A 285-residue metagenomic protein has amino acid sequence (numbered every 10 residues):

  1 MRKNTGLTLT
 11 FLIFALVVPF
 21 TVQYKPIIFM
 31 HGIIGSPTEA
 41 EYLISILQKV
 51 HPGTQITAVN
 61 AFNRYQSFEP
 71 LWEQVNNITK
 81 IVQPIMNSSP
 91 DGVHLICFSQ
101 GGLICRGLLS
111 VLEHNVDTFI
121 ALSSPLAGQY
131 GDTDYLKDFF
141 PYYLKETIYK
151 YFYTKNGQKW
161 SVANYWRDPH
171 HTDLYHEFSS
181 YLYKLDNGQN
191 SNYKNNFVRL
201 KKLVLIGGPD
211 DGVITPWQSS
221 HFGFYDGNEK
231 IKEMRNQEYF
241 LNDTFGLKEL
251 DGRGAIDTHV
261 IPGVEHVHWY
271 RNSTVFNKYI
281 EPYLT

Functional and structural regions predicted by a protein language model:
K3-Q23: Cleavable N-terminal signal peptides of Sec/SRP-targeted secreted and luminal proteins
P19-T21, Q83-S89, N190-F197, E249: Surface-exposed acidic, glycine-flexible loop patches that form ligand/cofactor-binding and adhesion interfaces
V22-T54, V59-N60: Short, surface-exposed "cap/lid" segments of acyl-processing enzymes
K25-I27, H31, W72-T172: Serine-dependent carboxylesterase/thioesterase catalytic core of lipase-like alpha/beta-hydrolase/SGNH enzymes
I27-F29, Q55-A58, F119, L203-L205 (+1 more regions): Conserved beta-strand scaffold positions in the cores of enzyme catalytic domains, especially in NTP/NDP-utilizing
I33-G35, N63-Y65, Q100-L103, S124-G128 (+2 more regions): Solvent-exposed loop/turn segments at secondary-structure junctions within structured extracellular/periplasmic domains
G157-W217: Serine-hydrolase catalytic core
Y193-T285: C-terminal catalytic-base region of ester-bond hydrolases, centering on the histidine of the charge-relay
